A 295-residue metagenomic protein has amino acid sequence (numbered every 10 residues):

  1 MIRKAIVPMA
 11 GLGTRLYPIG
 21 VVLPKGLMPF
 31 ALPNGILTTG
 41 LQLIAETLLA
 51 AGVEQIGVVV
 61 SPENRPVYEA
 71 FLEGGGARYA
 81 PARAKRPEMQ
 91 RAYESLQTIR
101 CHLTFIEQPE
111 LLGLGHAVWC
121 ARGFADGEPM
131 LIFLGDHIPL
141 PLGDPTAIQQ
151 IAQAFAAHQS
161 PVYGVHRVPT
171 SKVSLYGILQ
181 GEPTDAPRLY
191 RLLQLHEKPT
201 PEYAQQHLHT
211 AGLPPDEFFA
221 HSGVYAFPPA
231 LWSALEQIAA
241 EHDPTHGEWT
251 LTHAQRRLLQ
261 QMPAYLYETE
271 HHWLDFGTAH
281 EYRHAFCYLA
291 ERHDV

Functional and structural regions predicted by a protein language model:
I2-M89, L103, D144-T146: N-terminal glycine-rich phosphate-binding loop and ensuing alpha1 helix
A5-V7, V58, I132, Y163-G164 (+1 more regions): Structural beta-sheet core signal
A10, L32, S61, G135 (+2 more regions): Cofactor-binding loop segments of dinucleotide-utilizing enzymes, especially the Rossmann-like FAD- and NAD(P)+-binding
L27, L103-F105, P161-Y163, A264-L266 (+1 more regions): Conserved beta-strand scaffold positions in the cores of enzyme catalytic domains, especially in NTP/NDP-utilizing
V67-Y68, A92-T184, E236: Conserved beta-loop-beta/alpha segment of the NTase-like Rossmann-fold superfamily that binds/positions NTPs
G74-A77, Q150, L179-E182, H284-A285: Short, hinge-like loop/turn segments at secondary-structure boundaries
G76-T98, K198-D216: Charged, glycine/proline-rich intrinsically disordered loops and linkers
L131, P139, P145-I148, A152-A156 (+2 more regions): Catalytic-core segments of class I nucleotidyltransferases/pyrophosphorylases that form NMP-activated intermediates
